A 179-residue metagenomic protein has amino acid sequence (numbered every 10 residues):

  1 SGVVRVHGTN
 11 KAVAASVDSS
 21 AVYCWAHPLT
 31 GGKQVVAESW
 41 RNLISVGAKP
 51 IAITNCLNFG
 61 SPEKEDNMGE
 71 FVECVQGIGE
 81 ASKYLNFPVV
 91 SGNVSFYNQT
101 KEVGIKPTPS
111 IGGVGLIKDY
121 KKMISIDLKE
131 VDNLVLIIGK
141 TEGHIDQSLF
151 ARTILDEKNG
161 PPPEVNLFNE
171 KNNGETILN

Functional and structural regions predicted by a protein language model:
S1-N179: Glycine/proline-enriched, intrinsically flexible loops and inter-domain linkers
